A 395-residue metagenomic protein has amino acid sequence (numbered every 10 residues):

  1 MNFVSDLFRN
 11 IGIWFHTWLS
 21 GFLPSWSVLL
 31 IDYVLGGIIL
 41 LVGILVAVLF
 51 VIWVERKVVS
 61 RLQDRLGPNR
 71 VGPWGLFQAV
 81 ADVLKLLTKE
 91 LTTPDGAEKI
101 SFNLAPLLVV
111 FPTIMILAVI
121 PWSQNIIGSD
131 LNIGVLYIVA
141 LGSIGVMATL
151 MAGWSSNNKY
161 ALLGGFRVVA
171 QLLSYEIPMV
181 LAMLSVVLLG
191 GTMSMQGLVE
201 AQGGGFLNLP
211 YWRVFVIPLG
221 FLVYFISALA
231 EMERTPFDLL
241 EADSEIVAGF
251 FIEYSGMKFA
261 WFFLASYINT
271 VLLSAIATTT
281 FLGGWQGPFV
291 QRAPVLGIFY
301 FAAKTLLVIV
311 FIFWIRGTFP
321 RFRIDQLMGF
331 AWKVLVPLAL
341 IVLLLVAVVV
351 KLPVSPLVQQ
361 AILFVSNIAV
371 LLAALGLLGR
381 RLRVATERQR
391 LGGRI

Functional and structural regions predicted by a protein language model:
M1-I395: Selective transmembrane helix interface/packing segments
